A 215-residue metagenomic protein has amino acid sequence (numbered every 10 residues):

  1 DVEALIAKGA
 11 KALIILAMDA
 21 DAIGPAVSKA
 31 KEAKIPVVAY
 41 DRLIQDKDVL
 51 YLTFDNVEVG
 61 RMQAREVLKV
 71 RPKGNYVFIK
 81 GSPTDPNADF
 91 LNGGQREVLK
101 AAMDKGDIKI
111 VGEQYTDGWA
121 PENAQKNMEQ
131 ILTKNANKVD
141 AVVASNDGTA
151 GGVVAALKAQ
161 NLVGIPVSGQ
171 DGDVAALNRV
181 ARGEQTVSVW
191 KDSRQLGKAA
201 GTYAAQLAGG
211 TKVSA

Functional and structural regions predicted by a protein language model:
D1-A215: A residue-level marker of the well-folded mature domains of exported/periplasmic proteins
